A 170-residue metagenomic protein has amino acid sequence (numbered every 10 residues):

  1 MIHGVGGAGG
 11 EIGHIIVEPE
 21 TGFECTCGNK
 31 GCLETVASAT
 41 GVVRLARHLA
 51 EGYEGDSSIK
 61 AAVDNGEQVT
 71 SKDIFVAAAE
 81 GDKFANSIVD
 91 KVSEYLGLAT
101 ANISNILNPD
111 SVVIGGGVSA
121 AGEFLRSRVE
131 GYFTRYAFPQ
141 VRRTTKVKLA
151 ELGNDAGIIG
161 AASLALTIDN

Functional and structural regions predicted by a protein language model:
M1-I2, C32: Short, acidic Gly/Pro/Ser/Thr-rich loop/turn segments
H3-G7: Hydrophobic alpha-helical segments and helix pairs
A8-T21: A short, polar/charged loop-to-alpha-helix boundary motif
P19-E24, N29-N170: ATP-binding/phosphotransfer module of carbohydrate and carboxylate kinases, centering on a glycine-rich
